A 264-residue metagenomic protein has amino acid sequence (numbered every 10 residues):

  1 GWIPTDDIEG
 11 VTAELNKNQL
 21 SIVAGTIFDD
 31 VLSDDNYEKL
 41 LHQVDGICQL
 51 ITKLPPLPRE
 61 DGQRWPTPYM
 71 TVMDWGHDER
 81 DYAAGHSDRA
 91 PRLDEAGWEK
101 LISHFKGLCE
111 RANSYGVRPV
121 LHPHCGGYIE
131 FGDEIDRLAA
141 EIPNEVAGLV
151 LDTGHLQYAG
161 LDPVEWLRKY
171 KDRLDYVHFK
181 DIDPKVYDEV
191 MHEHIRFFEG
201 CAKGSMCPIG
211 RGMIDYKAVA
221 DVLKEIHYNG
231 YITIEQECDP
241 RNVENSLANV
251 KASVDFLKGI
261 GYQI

Functional and structural regions predicted by a protein language model:
G1-N16: Glycine-rich, proline-tolerant flexible connector loops at the mouths of alpha/beta enzymes
W2-I3, I27-L32, W75-H77, H124-G126 (+4 more regions): Active-site beta-loop-alpha junctions enriched in small/polar residues
P4, S21, N36-L149: Active-site acidic/histidine proton-transfer and metal-coordination neighborhood in alpha/beta enzyme cores
L15, I51, P119, D152 (+4 more regions): Conserved, mostly hydrophobic/aromatic
W98-M213, Y262-I264: Acidic/histidine-rich catalytic cores of soluble enzymes
R211-E225: A short, acidic, amphipathic alpha-helical segment used as a generic capping/interface helix at domain edges
T233-N242, A248: A short, acidic, flexible beta-alpha connecting loop/helix-capping segment that sits on the rim of active
V243-I264: C-terminal helical cap(s) of enzyme catalytic domains, especially alpha/beta-barrels
